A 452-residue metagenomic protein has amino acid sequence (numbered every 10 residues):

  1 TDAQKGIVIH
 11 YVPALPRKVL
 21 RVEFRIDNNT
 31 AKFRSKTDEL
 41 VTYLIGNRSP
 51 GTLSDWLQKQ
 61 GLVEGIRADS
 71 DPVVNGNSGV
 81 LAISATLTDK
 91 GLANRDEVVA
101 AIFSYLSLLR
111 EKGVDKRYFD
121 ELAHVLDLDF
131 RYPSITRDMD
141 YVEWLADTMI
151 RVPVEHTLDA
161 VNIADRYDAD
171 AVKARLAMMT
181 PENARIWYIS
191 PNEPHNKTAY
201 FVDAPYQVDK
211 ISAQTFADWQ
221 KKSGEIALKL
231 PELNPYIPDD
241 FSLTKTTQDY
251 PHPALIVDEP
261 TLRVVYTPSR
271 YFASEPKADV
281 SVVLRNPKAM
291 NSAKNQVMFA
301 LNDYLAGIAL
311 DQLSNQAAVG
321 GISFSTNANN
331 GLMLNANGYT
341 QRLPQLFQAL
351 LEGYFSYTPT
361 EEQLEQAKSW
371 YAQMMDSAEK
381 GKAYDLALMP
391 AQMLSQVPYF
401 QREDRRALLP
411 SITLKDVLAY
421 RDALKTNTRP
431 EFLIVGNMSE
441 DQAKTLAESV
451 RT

Functional and structural regions predicted by a protein language model:
T1-V12, V19, S54-D55, D120-S134 (+4 more regions): Proteolytic maturation boundary segments
I9-H10, A14-I45, S49-G51: Extended catalytic-interface subdomain
K18-N28, D55-V172, R185-I189, A273-S411 (+1 more regions): M16 family metallopeptidases and their MPP-like homologs
F33-R34, T198-A199, F347, D376-K380 (+1 more regions): Short acidic, glycine/serine/threonine-rich loops at helix termini
T37, S49, Y167, N330 (+1 more regions): Short, glycine/acidic-rich beta->alpha junctions
L40-Y43, W56, A349, T445: Alpha-helical scaffold segments in soluble metabolic enzymes
I412-D416: Short secondary-structure boundary/capping elements
